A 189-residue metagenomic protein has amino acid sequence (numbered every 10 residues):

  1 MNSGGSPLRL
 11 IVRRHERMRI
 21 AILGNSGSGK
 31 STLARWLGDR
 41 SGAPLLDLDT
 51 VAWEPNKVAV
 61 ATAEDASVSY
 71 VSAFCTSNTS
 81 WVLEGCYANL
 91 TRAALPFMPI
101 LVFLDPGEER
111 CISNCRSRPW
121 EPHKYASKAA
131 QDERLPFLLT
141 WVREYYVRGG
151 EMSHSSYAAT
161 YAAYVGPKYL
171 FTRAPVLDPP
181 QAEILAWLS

Functional and structural regions predicted by a protein language model:
G5-I11, H15, R40, E144-S189: NTP-dependent small-molecule kinase module
R19: Walker A (P-loop) ATP-phosphate-binding motif of ABC ATPase nucleotide-binding domains
I22: Hydrophobic anchor at the beta1->P-loop junction of P-loop NTPases
S26: The conserved Walker
K30: Conserved lysine of the Walker
R35-T79: Conserved substrate/cofactor phosphate-moiety recognition/catalytic segment in nucleotide-dependent phosphotransferases
S67-E109: Glycine-rich phosphate-binding loop used to anchor ATP phosphates in small-molecule kinases, encompassing both
P106-S153: A glycine- and Lys/Arg-enriched "phosphate-lid" helix/loop adjacent to the NTP-binding pocket of small-molecule kinases
